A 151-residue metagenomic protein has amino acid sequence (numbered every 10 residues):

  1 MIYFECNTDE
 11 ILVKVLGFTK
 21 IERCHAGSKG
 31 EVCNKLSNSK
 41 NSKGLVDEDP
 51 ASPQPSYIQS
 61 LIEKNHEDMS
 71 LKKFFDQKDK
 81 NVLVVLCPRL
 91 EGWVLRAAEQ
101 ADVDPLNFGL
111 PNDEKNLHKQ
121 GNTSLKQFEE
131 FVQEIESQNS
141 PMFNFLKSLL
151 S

Functional and structural regions predicted by a protein language model:
M1-S151: Acidic, divalent-metal-binding catalytic cores of TOPRIM and closely related two-metal-ion phosphodiester/pyrophosphate
